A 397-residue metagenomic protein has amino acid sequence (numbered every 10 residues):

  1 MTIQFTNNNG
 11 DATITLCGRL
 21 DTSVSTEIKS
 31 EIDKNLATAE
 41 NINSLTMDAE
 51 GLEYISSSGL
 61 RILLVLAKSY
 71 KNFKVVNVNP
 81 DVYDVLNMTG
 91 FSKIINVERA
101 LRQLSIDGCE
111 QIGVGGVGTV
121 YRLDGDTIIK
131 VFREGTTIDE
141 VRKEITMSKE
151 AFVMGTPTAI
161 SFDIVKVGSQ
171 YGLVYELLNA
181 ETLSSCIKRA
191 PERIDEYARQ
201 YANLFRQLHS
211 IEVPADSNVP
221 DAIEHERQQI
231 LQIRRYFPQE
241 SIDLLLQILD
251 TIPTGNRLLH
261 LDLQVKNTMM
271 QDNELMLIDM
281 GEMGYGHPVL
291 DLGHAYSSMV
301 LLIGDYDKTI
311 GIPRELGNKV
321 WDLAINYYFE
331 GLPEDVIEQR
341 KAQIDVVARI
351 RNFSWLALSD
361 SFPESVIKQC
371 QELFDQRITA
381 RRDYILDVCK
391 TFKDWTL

Functional and structural regions predicted by a protein language model:
M1-T15: Short beta-strand/loop segment at the start of cytosolic alpha/beta domains
R19-I95: Amphipathic alpha-helical interaction surfaces in cytosolic regulatory modules
Q103-Q111: Conserved N-terminal boundary motif of the eukaryotic protein kinase catalytic domain
E110-Q111, G116-D216, P253: ATP-binding pocket architecture of kinase catalytic cores
I112, T119-L123, L246-L290: Active-site acidic catalytic loop and adjacent metal/ATP-binding pocket of ATP-dependent phosphoryl transfer enzymes
S210-L261, V265, Q271, D394: An alpha-helical support segment within catalytic cores of ATP-dependent transferases
L292-P333, A348-S365: Active-site activation/catalytic loop segments of kinase-like enzymes and analogous catalytic loops in related
I350-L397: ATP/Mg2+ or Mg2+-diphosphate-binding catalytic cores that bind nucleotide phosphates or diphosphates via glycine-rich
